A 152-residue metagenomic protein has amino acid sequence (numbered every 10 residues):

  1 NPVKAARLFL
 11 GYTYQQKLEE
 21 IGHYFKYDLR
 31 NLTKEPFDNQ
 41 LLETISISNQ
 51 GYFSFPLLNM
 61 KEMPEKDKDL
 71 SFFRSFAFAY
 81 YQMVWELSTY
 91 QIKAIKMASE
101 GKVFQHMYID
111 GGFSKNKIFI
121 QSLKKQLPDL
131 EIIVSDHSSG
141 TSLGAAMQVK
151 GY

Functional and structural regions predicted by a protein language model:
N1-F104, K115-H137, A146-Y152: Active-site core segments that coordinate phosphate-bearing ligands/cofactors across diverse enzyme families
G111-F113: A short acidic Gly-Thr/Ser loop motif
S142-G144: C-terminal non-catalytic accessory extensions
